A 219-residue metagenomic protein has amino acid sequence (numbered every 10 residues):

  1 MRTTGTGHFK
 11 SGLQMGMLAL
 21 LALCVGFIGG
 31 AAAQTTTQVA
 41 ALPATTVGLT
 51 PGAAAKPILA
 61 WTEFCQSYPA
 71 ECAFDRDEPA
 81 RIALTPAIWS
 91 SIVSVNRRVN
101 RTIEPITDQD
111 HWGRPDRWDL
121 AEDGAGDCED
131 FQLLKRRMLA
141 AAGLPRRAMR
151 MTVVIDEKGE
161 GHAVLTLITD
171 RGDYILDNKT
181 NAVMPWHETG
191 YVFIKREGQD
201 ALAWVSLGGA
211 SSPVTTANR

Functional and structural regions predicted by a protein language model:
R2, A31-R219: A structural boundary/capping signal
R2-L18: Bacterial N-terminal signal peptides that target proteins for export
T6, S11, C24, A31-A32: Compositionally biased, low-complexity segments enriched in small residues
M15-F27: Bacterial N-terminal signal peptides
